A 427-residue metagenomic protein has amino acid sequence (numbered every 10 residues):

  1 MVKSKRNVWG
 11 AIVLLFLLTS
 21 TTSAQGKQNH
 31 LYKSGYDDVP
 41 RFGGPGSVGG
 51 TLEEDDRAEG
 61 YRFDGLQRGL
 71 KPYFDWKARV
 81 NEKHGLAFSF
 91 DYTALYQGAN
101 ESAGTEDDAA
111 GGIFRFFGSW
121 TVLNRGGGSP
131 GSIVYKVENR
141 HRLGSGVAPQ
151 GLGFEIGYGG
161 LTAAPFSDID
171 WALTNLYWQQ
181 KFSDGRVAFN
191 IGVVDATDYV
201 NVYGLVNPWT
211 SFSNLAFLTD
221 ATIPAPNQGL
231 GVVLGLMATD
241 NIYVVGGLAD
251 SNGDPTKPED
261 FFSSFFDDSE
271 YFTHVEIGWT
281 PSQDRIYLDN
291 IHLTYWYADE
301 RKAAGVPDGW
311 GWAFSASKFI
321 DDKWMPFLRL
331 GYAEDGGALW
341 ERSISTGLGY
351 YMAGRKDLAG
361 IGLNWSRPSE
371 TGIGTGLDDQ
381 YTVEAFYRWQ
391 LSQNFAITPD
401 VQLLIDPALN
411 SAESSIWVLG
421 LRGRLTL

Functional and structural regions predicted by a protein language model:
T22-Q97, T105, T121-G127: N-terminal periplasmic/intermembrane-space "pro-region" immediately following the signal or transit peptide
Q25-H30, G69-F88, T121-I133, S183-R186 (+5 more regions): Short loop/turn motifs that connect adjacent beta-strands in outer-membrane beta-barrel proteins
L86-F90, S129-K136, V187-I191, V244-G246 (+7 more regions): Transmembrane beta-strands of outer-membrane beta-barrel proteins
A94, W120-N124, Q179-F182, V193 (+8 more regions): Residue-level signature of outer-membrane beta-barrel architecture
A94-G98, V137-L143, V193-T197, L248-N252 (+6 more regions): Transmembrane beta-strands of outer-membrane beta-barrel pores
G146-Y177, D184-F272, E276, E370: Surface-exposed coil loops of outer-membrane beta-barrel proteins
W279-T371, A385: Detector for outer-membrane/organellar transmembrane beta-barrel domains, recognizing the amphipathic beta-strand
S415-L427: Outer-membrane beta-barrel "beta-signal"
